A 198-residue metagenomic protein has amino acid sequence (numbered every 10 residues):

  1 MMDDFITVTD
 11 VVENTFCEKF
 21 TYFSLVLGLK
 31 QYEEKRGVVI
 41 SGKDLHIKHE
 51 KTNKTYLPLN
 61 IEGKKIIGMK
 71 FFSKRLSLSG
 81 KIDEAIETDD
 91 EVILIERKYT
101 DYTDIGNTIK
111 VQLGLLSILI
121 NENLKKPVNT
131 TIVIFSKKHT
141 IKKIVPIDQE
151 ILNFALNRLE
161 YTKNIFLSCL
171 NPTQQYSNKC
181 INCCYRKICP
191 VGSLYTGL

Functional and structural regions predicted by a protein language model:
M1-L94, D101, L194-L198: Metal-dependent nuclease catalytic cores that hydrolyze phosphodiester bonds in DNA/RNA, characterized by
D4-T15, T108, N171-N178: Structural motif
T7, T15-K19, Q112, I151-R158: Alpha-helical structural motif
K64, G68-M69, K74-R75, E122-L198: Metal-dependent nuclease catalytic regions and adjoining charged, substrate-binding loops involved in nucleic-acid end
S77, N107-T108: Short glycine/proline-enriched turns and hinge-like loops at secondary-structure junctions
R97-D101, F135-K138: Short, histidine-centered active-site or binding-site loop motifs used for metal coordination, general acid-base
K98-G106, V145-Q149: Short histidine-centered catalytic/ligand-binding loop motif
T108-I120: Short, charged, amphipathic alpha-helix that recurs within catalytic cores of restriction-modification and other
